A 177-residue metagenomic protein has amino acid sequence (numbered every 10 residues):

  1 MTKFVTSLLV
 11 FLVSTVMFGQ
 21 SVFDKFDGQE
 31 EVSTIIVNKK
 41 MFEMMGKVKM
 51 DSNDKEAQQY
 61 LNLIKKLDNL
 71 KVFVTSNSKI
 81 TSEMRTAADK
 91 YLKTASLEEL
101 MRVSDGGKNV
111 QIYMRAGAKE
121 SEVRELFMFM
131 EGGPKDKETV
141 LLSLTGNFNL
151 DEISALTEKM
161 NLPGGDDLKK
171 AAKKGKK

Functional and structural regions predicted by a protein language model:
M1-K25: Bacterial Sec-dependent N-terminal signal peptides
D24-A88: Early exported N-terminus immediately downstream of N-terminal targeting peptides
Q29-V32, K65-N69, G107-N109, V123-E125 (+1 more regions): Extracytoplasmic
T34-I36, K71-F73, M101, Q111-Y113 (+2 more regions): Soluble periplasmic/extracytoplasmic beta-strand elements of cell-envelope proteins
L63, L67-L70, Y91-T94, L156-K159 (+1 more regions): Structured segments of extracytoplasmic/periplasmic soluble domains in secreted or envelope-associated proteins
L70-Y113, A118-S121: Mid-length scaffold segments of soluble, non-membrane domains
A118-I153: A short, solvent-exposed beta-edge/loop patch
G146-K177: C-terminal partner/receptor-binding element of secreted or periplasmic proteins
